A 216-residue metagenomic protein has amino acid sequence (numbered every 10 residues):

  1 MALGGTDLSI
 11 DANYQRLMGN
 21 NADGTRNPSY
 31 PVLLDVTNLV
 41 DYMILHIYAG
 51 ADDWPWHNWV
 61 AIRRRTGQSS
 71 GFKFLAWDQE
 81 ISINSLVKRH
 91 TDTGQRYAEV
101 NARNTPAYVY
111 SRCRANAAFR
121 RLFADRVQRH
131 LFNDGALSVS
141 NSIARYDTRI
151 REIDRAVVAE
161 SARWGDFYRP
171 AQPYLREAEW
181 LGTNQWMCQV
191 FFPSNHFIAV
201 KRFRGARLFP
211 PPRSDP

Functional and structural regions predicted by a protein language model:
M1-H57, A61-R64, Q68-P216: Middle-to-C-terminal accessory/interaction subdomains
